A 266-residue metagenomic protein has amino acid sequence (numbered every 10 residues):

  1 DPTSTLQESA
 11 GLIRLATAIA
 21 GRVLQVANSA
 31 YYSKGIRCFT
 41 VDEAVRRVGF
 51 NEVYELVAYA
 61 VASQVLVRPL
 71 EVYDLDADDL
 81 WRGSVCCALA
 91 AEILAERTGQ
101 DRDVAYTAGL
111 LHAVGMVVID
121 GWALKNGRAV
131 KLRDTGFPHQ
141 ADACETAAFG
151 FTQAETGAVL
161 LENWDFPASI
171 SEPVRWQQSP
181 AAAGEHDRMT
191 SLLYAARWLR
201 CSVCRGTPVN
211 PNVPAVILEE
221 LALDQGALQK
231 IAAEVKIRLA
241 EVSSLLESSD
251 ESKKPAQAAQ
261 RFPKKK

Functional and structural regions predicted by a protein language model:
D1-N126, D134-T135, H139-P211, A215 (+1 more regions): Conserved alpha-helical "signature site" that marks functionally important helical segments or helix/loop junctions
I217-K266: Terminal helices and disordered tails flanking the catalytic cores of nucleotide-processing hydrolases
